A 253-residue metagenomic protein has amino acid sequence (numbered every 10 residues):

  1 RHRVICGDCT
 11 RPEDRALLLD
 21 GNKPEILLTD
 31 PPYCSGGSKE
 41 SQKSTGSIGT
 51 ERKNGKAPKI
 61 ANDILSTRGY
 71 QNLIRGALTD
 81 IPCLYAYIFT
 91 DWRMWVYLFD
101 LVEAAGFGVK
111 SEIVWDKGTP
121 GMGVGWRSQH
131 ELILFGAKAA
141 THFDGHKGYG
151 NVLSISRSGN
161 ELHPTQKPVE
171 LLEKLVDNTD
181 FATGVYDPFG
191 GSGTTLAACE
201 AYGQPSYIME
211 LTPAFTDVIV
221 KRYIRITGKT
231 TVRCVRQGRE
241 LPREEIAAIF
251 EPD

Functional and structural regions predicted by a protein language model:
R1-L19, V220-D253: S-adenosyl-L-methionine
H2-T216: Core catalytic lobe of class I
